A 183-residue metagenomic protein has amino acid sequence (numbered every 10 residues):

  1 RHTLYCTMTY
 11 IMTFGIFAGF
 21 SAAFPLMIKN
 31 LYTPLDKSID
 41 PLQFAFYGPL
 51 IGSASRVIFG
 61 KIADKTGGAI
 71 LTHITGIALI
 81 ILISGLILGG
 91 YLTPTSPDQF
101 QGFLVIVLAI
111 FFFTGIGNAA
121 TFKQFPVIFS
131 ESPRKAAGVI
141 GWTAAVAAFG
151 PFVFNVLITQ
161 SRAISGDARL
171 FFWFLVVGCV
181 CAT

Functional and structural regions predicted by a protein language model:
H2-S53, F122: Extracytoplasmic gate region of multi-pass secondary transporters
D36-A45, Q99, F103, A136 (+1 more regions): Juxtamembrane helix-start elements in MFS-like secondary transporters
P49-V57, A148, F152: Residue-level signature of mid-helix packing/kink "hotspots" within the transmembrane helices of 12-pass Major
S55-G68: Helix-to-loop junctions at the C-terminal end of transmembrane segments in multipass secondary transporters
G67-A120: C-terminal transmembrane helical hairpin of 12-TM major facilitator-type secondary transporters
I116-E131: Intracellular juxtamembrane helix-capping segments at the cytosolic ends of symmetry-related transmembrane helices
S132-S165: A late C-terminal transmembrane helix in Major Facilitator Superfamily
I158-C179: A membrane-interface helix-boundary motif in multi-pass transporters
